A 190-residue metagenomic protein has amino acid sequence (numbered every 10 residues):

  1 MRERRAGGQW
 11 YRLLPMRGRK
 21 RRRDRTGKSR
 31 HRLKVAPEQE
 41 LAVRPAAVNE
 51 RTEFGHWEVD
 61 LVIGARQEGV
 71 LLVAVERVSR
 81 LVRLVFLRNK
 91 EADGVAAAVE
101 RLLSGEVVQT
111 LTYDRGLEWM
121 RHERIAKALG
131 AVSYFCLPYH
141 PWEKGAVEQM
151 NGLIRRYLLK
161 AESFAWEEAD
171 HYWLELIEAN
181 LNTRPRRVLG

Functional and structural regions predicted by a protein language model:
M1-N49: Basic, flexible linker segments flanking DNA-binding modules in nucleic acid-interacting mobile-element proteins
F54-G64: Two-metal-ion RNase H-like nuclease active-site motif
D60, A74, R80, V99 (+4 more regions): Mobile genetic element proteins and their domesticated derivatives, centered on retroelements and DNA transposons
I63-Q67, L84-E106, T110: Active-site beta-loop-alpha junctions of metal-dependent nucleic acid enzymes, especially the RNase H-like/DDE
V70-L71: Short loop/turn microsegments at loop-to-beta-strand junctions
A98, E123-I125: A short acidic, amphipathic alpha-helical/loop segment
E106-R121, Y139: Acidic/histidine-rich, metal-coordinating catalytic segments
V107, A126-G190: Charged alpha-helix within mobile-element recombinases
